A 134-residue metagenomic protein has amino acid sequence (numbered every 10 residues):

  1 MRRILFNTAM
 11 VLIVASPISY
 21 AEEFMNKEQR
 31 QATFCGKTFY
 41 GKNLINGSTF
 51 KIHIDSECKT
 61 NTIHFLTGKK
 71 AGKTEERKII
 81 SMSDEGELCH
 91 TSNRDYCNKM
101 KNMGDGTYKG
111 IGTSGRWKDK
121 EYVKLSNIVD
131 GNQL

Functional and structural regions predicted by a protein language model:
M1-I4: Positively charged n-region of N-terminal signal peptides that target proteins for export
N7-A15: Bacterial N-terminal signal peptides
I18-E76, D84-L134: Lipid interaction determinants
